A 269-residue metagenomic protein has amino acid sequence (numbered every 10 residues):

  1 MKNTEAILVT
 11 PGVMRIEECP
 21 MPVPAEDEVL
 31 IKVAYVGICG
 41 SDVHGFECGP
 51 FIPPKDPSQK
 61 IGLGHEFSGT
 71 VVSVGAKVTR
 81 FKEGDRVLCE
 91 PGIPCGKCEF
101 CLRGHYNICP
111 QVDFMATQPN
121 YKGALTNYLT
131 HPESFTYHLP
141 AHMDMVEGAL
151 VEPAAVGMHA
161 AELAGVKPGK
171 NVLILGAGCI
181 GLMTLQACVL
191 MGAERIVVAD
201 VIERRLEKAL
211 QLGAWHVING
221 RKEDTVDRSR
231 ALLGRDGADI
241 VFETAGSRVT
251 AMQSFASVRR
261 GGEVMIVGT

Functional and structural regions predicted by a protein language model:
P22-V36, F51-E99, P140-H142: Glycine-rich beta-strand-centered segment in the early N-terminal region that forms part of a ligand/cofactor-binding
C39, I180, R204: Conserved Rossmann-like nucleotide-cofactor binding loop
K60, H65, C95-L175: NAD(P)H dinucleotide-binding glycine-rich loop of Rossmann-like/cofactor-binding domains, especially the beta1-alpha1
R86, N171, G262-E263: Short glycine-centered segments of the SAM/dcSAM-binding site in methyltransferase folds
V156, I180, C188: Hydrophobic/small residue at the entry helix of a nucleotide-binding pocket
I174-A177, V189-Q253: Adenosine-nucleotide cofactor-binding segment
W215, R248-T269: Glycine-rich phosphate-binding loop and adjacent beta-alpha segment of Rossmann(oid) nucleotide-cofactor-binding
